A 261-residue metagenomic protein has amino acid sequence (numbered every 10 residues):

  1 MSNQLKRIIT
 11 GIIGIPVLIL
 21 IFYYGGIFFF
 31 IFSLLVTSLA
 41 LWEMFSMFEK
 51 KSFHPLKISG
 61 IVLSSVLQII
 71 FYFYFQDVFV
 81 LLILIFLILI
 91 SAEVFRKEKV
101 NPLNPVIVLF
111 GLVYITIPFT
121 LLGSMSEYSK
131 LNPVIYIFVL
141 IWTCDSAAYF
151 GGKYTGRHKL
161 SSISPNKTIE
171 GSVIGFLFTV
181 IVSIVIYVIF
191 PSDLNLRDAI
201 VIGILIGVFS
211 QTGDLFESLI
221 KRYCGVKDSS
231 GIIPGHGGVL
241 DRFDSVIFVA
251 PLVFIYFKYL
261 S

Functional and structural regions predicted by a protein language model:
M1-T168, S172-I204: Membrane-embedded alpha-helical bundles of polytopic integral membrane proteins
T143-K153, S210-R222: Short helical (or helix-break) motifs at transmembrane helix termini and adjacent helical loops in multi-pass membrane
C144-A147, L240-F248: Membrane-embedded alpha-helical segments of transport systems, primarily multispan ion/solute transporters
G175, R242-V246, S261: A short, conserved beta-to-alpha structural element at the edge of catalytic cores that scaffolds binding
Y223-S245: Interfacial loop-to-transmembrane junctions
I255-S261: Juxtamembrane boundary at the C-terminal end of a transmembrane helix
